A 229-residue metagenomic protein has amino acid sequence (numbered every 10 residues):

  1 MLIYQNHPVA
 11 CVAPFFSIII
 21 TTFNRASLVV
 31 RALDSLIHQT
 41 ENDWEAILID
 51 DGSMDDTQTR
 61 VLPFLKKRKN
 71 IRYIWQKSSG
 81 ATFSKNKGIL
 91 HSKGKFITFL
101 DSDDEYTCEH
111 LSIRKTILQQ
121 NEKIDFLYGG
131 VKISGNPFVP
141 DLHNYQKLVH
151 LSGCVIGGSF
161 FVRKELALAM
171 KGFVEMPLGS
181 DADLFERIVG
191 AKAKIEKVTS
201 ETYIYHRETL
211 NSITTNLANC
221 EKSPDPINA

Functional and structural regions predicted by a protein language model:
M1-S35: N-proximal low-complexity "stem/linker" segments adjacent to membrane-targeting elements
P14-S17, E45, D183: Cell-envelope/extracellular polymer assembly enzymes that use nucleotide-activated donors
D34-D43: Short, acidic, metal-binding catalytic loop of nucleotide-sugar glycosyltransferases
S35, D50-T59, D101: A conserved acidic beta->alpha catalytic loop
Q76-S92: Glycine-rich, basic loop-to-helix element that forms the pyrophosphate-binding segment of sugar-nucleotide handling
I97: Short aromatic/hydrophobic "clamp" motif used to bind/position activated sugar donors
E109-P140: Conserved donor NDP-sugar-binding/catalytic core segment of glycosyltransferases
Y145-N228: Conserved nucleotide-sugar donor-binding catalytic segment
